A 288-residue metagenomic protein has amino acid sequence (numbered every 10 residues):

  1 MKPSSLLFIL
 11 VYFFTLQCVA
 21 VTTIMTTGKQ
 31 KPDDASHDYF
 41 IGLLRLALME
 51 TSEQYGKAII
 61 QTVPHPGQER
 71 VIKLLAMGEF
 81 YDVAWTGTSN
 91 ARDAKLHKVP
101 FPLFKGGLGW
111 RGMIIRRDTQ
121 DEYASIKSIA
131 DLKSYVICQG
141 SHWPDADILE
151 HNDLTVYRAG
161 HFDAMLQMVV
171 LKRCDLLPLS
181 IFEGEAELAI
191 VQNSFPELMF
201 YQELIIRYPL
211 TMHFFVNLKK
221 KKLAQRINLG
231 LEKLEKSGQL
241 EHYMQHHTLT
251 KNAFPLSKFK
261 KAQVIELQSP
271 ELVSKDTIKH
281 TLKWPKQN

Functional and structural regions predicted by a protein language model:
T15-Q17: N-terminal signal peptide c-region/cleavage motif recognized by signal peptidases
V21-H97, I227: Extracytoplasmic small-molecule ligand-binding "clamshell" domains of the periplasmic binding protein/Venus flytrap
T23-H37, S125-H142, D175-L176: Short loop->beta-strand "edge-of-pocket" segments that line small-molecule binding or catalytic clefts across diverse
K29-Q30, G106-G112, R116-T119, N193-N228 (+1 more regions): Periplasmic-binding protein-like
P64-Y81, H151, D163-E183: Short helices/loops that flank or line small-molecule/ion binding pockets
L75-A76, V83-K95, P178-E197: A ligand-binding cleft/hinge motif common to bilobed small-molecule-binding domains
L103-D147: A conserved helix-loop-strand patch within extracytoplasmic ligand-binding domains of the periplasmic binding
G140-H151, L231-N288: Ligand-binding clefts/hinges and TM-proximal coupling segments of bilobed small-molecule sensing domains
